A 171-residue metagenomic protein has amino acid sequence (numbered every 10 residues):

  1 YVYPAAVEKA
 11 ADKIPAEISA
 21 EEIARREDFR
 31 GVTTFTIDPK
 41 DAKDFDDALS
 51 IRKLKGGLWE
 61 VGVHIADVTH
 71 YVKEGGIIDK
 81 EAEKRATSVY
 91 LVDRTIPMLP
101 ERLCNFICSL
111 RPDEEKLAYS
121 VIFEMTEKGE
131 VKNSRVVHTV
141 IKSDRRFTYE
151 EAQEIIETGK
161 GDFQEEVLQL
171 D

Functional and structural regions predicted by a protein language model:
Y1-E60, T69-E114, F147, Q153-E154 (+1 more regions): Charge-lined substrate channels and their catalytic hotspots, especially those that engage the 3′ end of RNA
V2, E124-D171: Class II aminoacyl-tRNA synthetase catalytic cores and aaRS-like
I65: Catalytic-core elements of nucleic-acid end-processing and repair enzymes
E101-V140: Catalytic nucleotidyl-transfer cores of nucleotide-processing enzymes
